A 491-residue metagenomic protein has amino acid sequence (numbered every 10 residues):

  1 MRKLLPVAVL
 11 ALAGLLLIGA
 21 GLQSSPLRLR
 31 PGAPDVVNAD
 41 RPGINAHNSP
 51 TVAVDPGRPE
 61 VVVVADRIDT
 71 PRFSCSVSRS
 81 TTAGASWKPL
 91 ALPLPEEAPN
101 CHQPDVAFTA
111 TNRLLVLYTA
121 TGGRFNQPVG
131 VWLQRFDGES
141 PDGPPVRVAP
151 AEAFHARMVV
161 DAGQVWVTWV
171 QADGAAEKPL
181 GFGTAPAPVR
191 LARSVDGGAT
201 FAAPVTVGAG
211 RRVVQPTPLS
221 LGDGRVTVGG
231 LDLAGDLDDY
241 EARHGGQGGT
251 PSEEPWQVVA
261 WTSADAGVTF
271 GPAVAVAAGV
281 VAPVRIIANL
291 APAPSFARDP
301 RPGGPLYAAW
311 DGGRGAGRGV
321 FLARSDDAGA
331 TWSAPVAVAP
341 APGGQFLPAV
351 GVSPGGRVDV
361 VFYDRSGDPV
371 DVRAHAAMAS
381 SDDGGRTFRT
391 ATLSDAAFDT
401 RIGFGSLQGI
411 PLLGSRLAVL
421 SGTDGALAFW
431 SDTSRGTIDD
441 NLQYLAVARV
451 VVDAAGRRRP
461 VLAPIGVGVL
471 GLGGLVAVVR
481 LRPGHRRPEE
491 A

Functional and structural regions predicted by a protein language model:
K3-A13: Sec-dependent N-terminal signal peptides
A13-A491: Extracellular, repeat-based ectodomains that mediate carbohydrate processing or recognition
